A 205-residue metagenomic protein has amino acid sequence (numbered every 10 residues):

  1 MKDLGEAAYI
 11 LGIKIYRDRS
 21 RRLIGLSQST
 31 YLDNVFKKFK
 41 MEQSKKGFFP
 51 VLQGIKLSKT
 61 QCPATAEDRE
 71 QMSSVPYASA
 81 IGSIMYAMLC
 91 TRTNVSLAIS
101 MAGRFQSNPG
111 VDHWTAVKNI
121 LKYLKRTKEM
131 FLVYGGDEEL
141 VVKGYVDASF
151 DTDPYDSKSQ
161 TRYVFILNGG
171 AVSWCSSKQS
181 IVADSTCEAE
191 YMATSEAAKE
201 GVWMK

Functional and structural regions predicted by a protein language model:
M1-E6: Active-site-proximal acidic secondary-structure segment that organizes catalysis
A7-I24: Short, conserved secondary-structure transition motifs
R21-R22, L26-K205: Divalent metal-binding acidic/histidine catalytic loops
